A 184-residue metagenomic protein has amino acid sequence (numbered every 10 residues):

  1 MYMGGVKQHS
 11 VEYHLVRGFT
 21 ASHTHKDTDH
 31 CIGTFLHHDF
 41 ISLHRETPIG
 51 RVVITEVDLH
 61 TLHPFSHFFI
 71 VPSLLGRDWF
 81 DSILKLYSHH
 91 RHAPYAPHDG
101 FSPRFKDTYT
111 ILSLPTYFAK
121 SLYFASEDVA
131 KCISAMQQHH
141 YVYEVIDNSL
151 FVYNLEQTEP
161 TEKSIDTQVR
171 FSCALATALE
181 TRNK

Functional and structural regions predicted by a protein language model:
G4-K184: Charged, low-complexity intrinsically disordered regions
